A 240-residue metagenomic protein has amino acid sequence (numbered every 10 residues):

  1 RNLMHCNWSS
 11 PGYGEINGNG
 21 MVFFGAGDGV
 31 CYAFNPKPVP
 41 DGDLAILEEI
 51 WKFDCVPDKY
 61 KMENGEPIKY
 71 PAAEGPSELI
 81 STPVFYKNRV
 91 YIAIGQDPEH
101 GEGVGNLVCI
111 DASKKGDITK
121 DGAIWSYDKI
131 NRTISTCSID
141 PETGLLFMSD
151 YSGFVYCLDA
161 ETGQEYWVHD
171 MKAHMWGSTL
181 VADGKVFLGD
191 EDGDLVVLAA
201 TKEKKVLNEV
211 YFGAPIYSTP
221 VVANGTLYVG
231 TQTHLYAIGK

Functional and structural regions predicted by a protein language model:
R1-K240: Noncatalytic, solvent-exposed loop/strand surfaces of beta-propeller-type extracellular/periplasmic domains
